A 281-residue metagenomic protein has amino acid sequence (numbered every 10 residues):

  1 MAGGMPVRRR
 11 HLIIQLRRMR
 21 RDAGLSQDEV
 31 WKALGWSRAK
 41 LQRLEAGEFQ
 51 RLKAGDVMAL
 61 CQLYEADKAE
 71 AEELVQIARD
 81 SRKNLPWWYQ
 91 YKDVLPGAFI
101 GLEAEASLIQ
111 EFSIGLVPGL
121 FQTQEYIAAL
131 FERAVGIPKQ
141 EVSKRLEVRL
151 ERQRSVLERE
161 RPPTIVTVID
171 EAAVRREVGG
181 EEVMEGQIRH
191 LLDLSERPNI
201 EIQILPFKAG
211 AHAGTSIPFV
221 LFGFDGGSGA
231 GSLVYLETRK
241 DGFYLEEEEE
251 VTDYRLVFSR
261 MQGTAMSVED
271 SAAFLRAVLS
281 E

Functional and structural regions predicted by a protein language model:
A2-R18, D22, D28-K32, R51-R175 (+2 more regions): Interdomain hinge/linker segments and adjacent boundary elements that couple functional modules
A39, D80, G214: Short Asp/Glu-rich motifs
E48, S81, I127, A209 (+1 more regions): Residue-level detector of flexible, active-site-proximal loop/helix-junction positions within diverse enzyme catalytic
V178-E281: C-terminal regulatory/effector modules of DNA-binding transcriptional regulators
